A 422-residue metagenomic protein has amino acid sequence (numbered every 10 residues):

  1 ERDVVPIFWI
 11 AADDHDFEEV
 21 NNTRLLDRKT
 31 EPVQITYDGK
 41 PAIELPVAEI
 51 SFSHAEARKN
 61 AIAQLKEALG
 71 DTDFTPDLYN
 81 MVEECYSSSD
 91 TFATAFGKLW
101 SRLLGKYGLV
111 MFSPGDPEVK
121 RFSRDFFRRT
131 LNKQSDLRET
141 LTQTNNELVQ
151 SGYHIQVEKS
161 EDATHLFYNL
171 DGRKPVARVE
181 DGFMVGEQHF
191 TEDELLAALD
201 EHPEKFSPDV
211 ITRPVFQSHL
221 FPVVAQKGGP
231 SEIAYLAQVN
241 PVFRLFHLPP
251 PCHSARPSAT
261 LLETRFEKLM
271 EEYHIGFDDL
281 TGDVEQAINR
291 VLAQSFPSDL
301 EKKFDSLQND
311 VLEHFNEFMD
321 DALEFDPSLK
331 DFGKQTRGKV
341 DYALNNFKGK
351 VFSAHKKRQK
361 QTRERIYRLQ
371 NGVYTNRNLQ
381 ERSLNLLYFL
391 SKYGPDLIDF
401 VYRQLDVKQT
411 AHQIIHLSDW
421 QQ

Functional and structural regions predicted by a protein language model:
R2-E18, P251-C252: Glycine-rich phosphate/pyrophosphate-binding loops and their adjacent beta-strand/loop elements at enzyme active sites
W9-D14, P114-P117, P230-S231, A255-S258: An acidic- and aromatic-residue-enriched active-site/binding cleft used to recognize and process polar
D16-T23, F122-F127: Short acidic, glycine/serine/threonine-rich loops at helix termini
E18-R24, V33-Q34, L261-Q294: A structural-propensity feature for long, helix-poor, extended segments
L25-H54: A glycine-rich helix N-cap at a beta->alpha junction
E44-F127: Conserved alpha/beta enzyme-core scaffolds, especially Rossmann-like or related mixed alpha/beta domains that build
L99-F190, Q286, R290-Q422: Long, compositionally biased intrinsically disordered regions
I155-V224, P230-P241, P250, P257-E263 (+1 more regions): A translation/RNA-centric and nucleic-acid-associated enzymatic feature enriched in Class II aminoacyl-tRNA synthetases
